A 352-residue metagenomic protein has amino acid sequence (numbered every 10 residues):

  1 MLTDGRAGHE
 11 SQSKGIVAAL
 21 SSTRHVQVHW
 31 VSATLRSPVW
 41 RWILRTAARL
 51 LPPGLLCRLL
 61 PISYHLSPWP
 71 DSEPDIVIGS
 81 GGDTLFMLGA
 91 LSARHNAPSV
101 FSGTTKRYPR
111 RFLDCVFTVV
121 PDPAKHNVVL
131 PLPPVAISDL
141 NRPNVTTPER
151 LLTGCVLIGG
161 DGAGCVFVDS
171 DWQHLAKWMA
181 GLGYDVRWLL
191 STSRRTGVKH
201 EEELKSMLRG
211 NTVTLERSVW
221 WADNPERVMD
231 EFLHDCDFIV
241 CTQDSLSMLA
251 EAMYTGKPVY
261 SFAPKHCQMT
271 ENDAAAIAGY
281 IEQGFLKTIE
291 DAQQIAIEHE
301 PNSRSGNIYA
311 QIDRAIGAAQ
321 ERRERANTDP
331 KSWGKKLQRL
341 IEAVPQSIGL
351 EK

Functional and structural regions predicted by a protein language model:
R6-V128: Active-site and donor-binding regions of nucleotide-sugar-utilizing enzymes
H9, M229-N272: A donor-sugar binding/catalytic signature common to diverse glycosyltransferases and related nucleotide-sugar
W30-V31, V116-T118, W188-R194, Y260: Short internal beta-strands
D75-I76, C115, T153, R187 (+1 more regions): Structural motif
T105, R110-S170, I295-E298: A nucleotide-sugar donor-handling region in carbohydrate enzymes
D161-G197: Conserved catalytic-core segment of nucleotide-activated headgroup transferases in glycan assembly
L204-S247: Donor nucleotide-activated moiety binding/catalytic core segment of transferases that use nucleotide-activated donors
I277-K352: Leloir-type glycosyltransferase catalytic cores
